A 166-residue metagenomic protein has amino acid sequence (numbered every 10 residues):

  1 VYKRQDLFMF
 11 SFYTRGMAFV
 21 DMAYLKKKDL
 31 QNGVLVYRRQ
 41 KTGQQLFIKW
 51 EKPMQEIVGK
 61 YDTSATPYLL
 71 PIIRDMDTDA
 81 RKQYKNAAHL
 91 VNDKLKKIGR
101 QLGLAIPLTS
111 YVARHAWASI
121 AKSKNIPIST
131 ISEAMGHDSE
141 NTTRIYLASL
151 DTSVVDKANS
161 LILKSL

Functional and structural regions predicted by a protein language model:
V1-Y2: Short, small-residue-biased leader/transition segments that mark boundaries at the very start of proteins
Q5-A18, I120: Short pre-functional
T14, Y24-K60: Conserved tyrosine-mediated DNA breakage-rejoining catalytic core shared by Y-recombinases
K28-V36, L104-I106, I126-I145: Short, polar N-cap/turn motifs at the start of nucleic acid-interacting alpha helices
R39-G43, M76, M135-S160: Catalytic-site neighborhood detector that most strongly recognizes the C-terminal catalytic loop/helix of tyrosine
F47-K52, E56-Y61, A148-L166: DNA/chromatin major-groove-contacting recognition/catalytic segments
E51-A105: Active-site/catalytic core of tyrosine-dependent DNA strand-transfer enzymes
T63, N92-E133: Short, basic (Lys/Arg/His-rich) helix/loop patches that form interaction surfaces in the mid-to-C-terminal regions
